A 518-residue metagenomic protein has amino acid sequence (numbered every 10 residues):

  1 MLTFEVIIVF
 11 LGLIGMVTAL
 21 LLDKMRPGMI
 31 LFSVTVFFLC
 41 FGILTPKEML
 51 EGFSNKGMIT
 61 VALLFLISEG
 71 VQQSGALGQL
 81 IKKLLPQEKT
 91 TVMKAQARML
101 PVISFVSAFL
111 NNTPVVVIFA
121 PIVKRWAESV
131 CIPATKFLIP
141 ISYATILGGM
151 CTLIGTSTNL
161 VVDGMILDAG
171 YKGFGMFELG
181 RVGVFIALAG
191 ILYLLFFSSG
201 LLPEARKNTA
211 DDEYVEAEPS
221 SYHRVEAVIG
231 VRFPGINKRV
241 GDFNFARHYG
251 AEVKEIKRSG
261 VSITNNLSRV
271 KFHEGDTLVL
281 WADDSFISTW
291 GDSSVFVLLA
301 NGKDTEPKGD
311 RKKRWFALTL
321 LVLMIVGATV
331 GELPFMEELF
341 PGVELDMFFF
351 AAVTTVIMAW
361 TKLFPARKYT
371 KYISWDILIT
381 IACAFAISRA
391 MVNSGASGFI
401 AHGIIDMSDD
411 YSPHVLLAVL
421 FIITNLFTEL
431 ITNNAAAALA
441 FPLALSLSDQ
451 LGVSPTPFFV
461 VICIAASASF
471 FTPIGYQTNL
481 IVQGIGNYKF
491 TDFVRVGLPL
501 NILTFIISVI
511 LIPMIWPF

Functional and structural regions predicted by a protein language model:
M1-A62, L66-S68, F196, G200 (+6 more regions): Hydrophobic transmembrane alpha-helices of multi-pass small-molecule transporters
M1-L2, I8, S129-Y143, G148-S221 (+4 more regions): Juxtamembrane and boundary regions of transmembrane helices in multi-pass small-molecule transporters and channels
M16-M25, V102-N111, Y143-I154, V326-L333 (+2 more regions): Transmembrane alpha-helix interface/packing and boundary motifs in multi-pass membrane proteins, characterized by
M29, S33-V36, C40-V130, G190-L195 (+2 more regions): Membrane-embedded alpha-helical segments and adjacent helix-loop junctions characteristic of multi-pass solute
S33, V102, P140-Y143, F185 (+7 more regions): Hydrophobic residues within alpha-helical transmembrane segments of multi-pass solute transporters/permease subunits
F37-G42, M165-Y171, I357-M358, L447 (+1 more regions): Interfacial segments of multi-pass membrane proteins
P46, N55, A134, M176 (+4 more regions): Membrane-helix interface/capping residues of multi-pass secondary transporters
